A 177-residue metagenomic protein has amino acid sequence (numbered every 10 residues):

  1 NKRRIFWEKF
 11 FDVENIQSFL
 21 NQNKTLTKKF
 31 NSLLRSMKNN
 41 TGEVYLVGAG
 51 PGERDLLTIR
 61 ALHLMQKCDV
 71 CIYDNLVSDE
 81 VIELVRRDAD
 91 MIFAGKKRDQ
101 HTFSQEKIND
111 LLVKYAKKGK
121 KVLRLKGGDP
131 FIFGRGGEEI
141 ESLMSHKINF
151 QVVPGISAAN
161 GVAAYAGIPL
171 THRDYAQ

Functional and structural regions predicted by a protein language model:
N1, D79-E80, R98-Q100, S157-G161 (+1 more regions): Short gly/pro/ser/thr-enriched loop/turn and capping motifs at secondary-structure boundaries
N1-K38: An accessory alpha-helical subdomain
N39-K97: Glycine-rich, flexible N-terminal cofactor/catalytic loop recognition
V44, K120-L123: Loop/turn-to-beta-strand initiation segments
V47-G48, R124-K126: Short beta-strand segments
L62-H63, V113, E141: Alpha-helical segments flanking ligand/cofactor-binding loops in enzyme cores
D79-K121: P-loop/Walker A phosphate-binding loop and immediately adjacent motor/lid segment at beta-alpha junctions
D129-Q177: Class I SAM-dependent methyltransferase SAM-binding "motif I" and its flanking Rossmann-like core
